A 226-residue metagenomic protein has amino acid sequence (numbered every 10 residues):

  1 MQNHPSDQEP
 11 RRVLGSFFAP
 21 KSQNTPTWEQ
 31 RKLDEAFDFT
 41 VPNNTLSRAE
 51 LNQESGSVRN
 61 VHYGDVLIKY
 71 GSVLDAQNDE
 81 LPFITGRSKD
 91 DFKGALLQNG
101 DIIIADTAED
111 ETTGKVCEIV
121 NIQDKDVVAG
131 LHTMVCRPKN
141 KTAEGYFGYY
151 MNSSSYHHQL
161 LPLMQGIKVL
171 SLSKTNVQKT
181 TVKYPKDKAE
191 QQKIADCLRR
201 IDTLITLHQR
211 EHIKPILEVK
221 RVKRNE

Functional and structural regions predicted by a protein language model:
M1-Q30, R210-E226: Short amphipathic coiled-coil heptad-repeat segments
Q2-H4, F17-Q23, T85-K89, I167-V169 (+2 more regions): Short, recurring structural edge motifs at helix starts
K21-N44, S55, K188: Non-catalytic DNA-recognition/assembly elements of restriction-modification systems
F37-Y184: DNA target-recognition domains and sequence-specific DNA-contacting regions of bacterial/archaeal
A195: Ligand-site clamp/hinge motif
